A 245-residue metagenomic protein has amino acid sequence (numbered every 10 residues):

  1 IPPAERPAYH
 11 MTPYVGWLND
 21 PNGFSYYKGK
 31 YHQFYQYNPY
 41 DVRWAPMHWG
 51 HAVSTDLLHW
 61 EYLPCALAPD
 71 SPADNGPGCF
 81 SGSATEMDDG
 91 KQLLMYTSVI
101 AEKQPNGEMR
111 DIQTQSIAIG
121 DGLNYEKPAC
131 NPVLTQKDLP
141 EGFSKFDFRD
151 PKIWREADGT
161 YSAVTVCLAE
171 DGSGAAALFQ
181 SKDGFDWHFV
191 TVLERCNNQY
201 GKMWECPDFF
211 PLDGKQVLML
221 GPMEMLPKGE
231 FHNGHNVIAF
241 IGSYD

Functional and structural regions predicted by a protein language model:
I1-D150, R155-G201, P211-D245: Beta-rich carbohydrate-recognition and catalytic domains
E205-P207: Repeated scaffold domains used in trafficking and secretory/extracellular systems, primarily beta-propellers
